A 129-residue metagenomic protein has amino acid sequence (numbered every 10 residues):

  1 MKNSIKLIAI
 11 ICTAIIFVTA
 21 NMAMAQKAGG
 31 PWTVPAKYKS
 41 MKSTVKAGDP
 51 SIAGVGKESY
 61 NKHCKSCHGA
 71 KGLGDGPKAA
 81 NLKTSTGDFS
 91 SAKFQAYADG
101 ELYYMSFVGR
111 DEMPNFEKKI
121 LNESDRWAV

Functional and structural regions predicted by a protein language model:
M1-I11: Bacterial N-terminal signal peptides that target proteins for export
I15-M24: C-terminal segment of classical bacterial N-terminal signal peptides
Q26-A28, A80-G87, M105-A128: Axial heme c-ligation environment in periplasmic c-type cytochrome domains
K27-S59: Electrostatic cytochrome c docking/interface patches
K46, A92-Q95, K119: Helix-turn-helix-type domain boundary/helix-start signal
P50-L73, F107-V108: Sequence/structural segment immediately N-terminal to covalent heme-attachment motifs in c-type and related
G54-N61, A96-G100, R110, L121: Sequence context surrounding c-type heme c attachment/ligation sites in exported
K62-S66, K71-E101: Mid-chain, structured segments of secreted extracytoplasmic proteins
